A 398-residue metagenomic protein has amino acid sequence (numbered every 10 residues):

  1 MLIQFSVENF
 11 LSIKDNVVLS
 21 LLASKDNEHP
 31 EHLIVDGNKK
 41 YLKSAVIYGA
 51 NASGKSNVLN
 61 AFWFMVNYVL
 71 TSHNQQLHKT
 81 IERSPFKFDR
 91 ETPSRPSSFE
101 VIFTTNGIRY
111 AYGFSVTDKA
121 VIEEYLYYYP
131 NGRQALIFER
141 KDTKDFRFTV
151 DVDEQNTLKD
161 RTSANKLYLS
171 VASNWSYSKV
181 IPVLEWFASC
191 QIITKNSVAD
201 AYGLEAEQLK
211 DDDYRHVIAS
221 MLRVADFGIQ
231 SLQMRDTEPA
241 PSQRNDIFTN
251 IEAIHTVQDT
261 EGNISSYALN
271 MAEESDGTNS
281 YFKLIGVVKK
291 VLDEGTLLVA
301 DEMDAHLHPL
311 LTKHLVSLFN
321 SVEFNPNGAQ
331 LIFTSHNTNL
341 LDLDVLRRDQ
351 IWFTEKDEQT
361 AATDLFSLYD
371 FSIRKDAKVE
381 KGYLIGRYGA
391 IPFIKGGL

Functional and structural regions predicted by a protein language model:
M1-Q4, K313-L398: C-terminal lobe/lid and adjacent interdomain/linker elements of RecA-like ASCE P-loop ATPase modules
L2-N67: Pre-Walker A-like glycine/lysine-rich segment at the N-terminus of P-loop NTPase domains
F10, E302-L307, T338: Conserved Walker B
D36-V46, A50, L59-Y112, T117-V121: Conserved P-loop NTP-binding catalytic core
K40, T92-S94, T104-G107, K289-L292 (+2 more regions): Conserved catalytic network of the ASCE P-loop NTPase/AAA+ motor domain
I47-Y48, P241-K289, D293, L297 (+1 more regions): Conserved ABC ATPase signature
R109, L297-L298: Hydrophobic "anchor" residues on beta-strands that sit immediately upstream of conserved functional sites
A111-P241: Electropositive, glycine-dotted interaction segments that contact anionic polymers or phosphate-rich ligands
